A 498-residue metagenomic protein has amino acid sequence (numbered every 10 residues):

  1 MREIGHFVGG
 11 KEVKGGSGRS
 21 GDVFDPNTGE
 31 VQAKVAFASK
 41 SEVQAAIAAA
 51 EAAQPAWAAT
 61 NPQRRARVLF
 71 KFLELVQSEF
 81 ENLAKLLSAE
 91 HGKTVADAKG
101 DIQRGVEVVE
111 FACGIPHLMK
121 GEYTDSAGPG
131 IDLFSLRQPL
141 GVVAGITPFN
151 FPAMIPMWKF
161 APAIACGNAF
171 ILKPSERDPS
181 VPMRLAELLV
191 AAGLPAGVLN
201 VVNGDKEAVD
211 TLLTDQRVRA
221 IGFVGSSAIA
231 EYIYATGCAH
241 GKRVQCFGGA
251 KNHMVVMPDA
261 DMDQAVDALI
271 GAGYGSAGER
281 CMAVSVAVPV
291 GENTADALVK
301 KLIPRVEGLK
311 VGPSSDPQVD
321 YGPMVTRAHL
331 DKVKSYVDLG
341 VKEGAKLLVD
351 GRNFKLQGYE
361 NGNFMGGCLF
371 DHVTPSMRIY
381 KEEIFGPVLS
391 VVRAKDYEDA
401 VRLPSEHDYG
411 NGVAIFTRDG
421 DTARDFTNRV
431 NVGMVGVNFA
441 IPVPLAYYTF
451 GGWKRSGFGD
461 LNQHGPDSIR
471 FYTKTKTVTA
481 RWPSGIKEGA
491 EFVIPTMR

Functional and structural regions predicted by a protein language model:
M1-N27, R352: Hydrophobic face of amphipathic alpha-helices that form TPR/SEL1-like repeat modules and related alpha-solenoid
T28-K34, V218, V255, R305 (+3 more regions): Conserved C-terminal structural/oligomerization subdomain of aldehyde/semialdehyde dehydrogenase
G29, R65, L87, V109 (+9 more regions): Residue-level signal for inorganic ion chemistry
Q32-A38, A53-A59, G145, M254-M257 (+5 more regions): Short, well-ordered beta-strand elements within core beta-sheets of diverse protein domains
Q32-M119, G130: Glycine-rich loop-to-alpha-helix module at the N-terminal edge of alpha/beta enzyme cores
Q54, A58, L73-F80, A84 (+18 more regions): Structural signal for hydrophobic packing residues in well-ordered secondary-structure cores of soluble enzyme domains
G121-V266, A394, G459: Rossmann-like NAD(P) dinucleotide-binding subdomain of oxidoreductase/dehydrogenase enzymes
A228-T374, L403, V437, K487-E488 (+1 more regions): ALDH superfamily catalytic-core signature
